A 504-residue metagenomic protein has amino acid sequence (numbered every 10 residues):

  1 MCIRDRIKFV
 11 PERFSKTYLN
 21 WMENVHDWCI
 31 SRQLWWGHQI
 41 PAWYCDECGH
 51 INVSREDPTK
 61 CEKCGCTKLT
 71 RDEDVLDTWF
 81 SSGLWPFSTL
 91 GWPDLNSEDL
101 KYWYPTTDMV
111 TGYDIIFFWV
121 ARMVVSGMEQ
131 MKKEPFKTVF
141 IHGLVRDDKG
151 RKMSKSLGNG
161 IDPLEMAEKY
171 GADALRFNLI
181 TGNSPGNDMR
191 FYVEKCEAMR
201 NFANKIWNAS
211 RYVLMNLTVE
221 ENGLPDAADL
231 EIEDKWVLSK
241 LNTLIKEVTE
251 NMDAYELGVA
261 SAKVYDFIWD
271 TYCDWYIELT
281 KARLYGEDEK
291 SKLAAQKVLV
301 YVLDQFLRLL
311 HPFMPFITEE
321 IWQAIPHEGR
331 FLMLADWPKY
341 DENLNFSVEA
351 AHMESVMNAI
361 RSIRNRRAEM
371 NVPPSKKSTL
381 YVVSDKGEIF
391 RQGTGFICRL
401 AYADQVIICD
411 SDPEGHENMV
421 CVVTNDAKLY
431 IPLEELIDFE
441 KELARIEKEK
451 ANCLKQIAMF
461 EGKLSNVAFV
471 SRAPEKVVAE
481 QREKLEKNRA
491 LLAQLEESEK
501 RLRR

Functional and structural regions predicted by a protein language model:
M1-D5: Conserved small/polar residues in nucleotide/adenosyl-binding loops
R6, K16-F80, L84, E129-A172 (+1 more regions): Feature 926 captures the class I aminoacyl-tRNA synthetase adenylation module centered on the KMSKS loop
F9: Gly/Ser/Thr-enriched, mixed-charge loops and adjacent short helices that form phosphate/oxyanion-binding elements
T89-D94: Cytochrome P450 core scaffold surrounding the K-helix E-X-X-R motif and the conserved "meander" helix-loop region
L95-L100: Surface-exposed acidic, glycine/proline-enriched linker/cap segments that occur as 15-30-residue helix-coil
W103-D114: A short glycine/serine-rich beta->alpha loop
Y113-I116, M166-E168, D173-I180: Aromatic-rich carbohydrate-recognition surfaces in CAZymes
F117, A121-Q130, V264: Alpha-helical support elements that line or immediately flank enzyme active sites and cofactor-binding pockets
